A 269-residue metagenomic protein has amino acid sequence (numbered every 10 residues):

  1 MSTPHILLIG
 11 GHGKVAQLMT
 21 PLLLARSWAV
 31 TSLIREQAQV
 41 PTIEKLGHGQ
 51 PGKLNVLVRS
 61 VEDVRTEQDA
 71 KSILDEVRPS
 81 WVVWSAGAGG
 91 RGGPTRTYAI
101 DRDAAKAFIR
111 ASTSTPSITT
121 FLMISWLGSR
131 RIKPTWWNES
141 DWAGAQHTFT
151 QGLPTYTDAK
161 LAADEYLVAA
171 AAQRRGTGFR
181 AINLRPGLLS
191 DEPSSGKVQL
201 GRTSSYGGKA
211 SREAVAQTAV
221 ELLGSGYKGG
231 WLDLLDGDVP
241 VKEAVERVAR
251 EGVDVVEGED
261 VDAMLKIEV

Functional and structural regions predicted by a protein language model:
S2-A29, L33-R35: N-terminal Rossmann NAD(P)H-binding glycine-rich loop of SDR-like oxidoreductase domains
K14, L18, R91, P240: NAD(P)H-binding Rossmann-fold N-terminus in SDR/SDR-like oxidoreductases, specifically the glycine-rich beta1-alpha1
A29, L33, A88-Y156, I182: Conserved Rossmann-fold NAD(P)-dependent oxidoreductase catalytic core, especially the SDR/UDP-sugar
S32-A107, A111-S114, G226: NAD(P)H-binding glycine-rich loop region in Rossmannoid oxidoreductase-like domains and their noncatalytic homologs
I100, A159, S204-E221: Substrate-positioning beta->alpha
R131-K133, D191-V198, L223-G230: Glycine/proline-rich active-site loop of Rossmann-fold NAD(P)-dependent oxidoreductases
F149-T150, D164-P193: Conserved beta-loop-beta element that borders a ligand/cofactor-binding pocket
S211-V269: Alpha-helical substrate-binding/gating segment
